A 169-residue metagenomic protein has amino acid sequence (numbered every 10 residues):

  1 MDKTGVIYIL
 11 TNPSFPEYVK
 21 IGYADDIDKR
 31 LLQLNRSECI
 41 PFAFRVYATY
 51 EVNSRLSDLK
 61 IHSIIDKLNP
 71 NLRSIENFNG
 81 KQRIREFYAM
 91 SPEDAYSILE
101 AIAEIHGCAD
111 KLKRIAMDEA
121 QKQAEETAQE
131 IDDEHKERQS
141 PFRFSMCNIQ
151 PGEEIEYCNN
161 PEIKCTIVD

Functional and structural regions predicted by a protein language model:
M1-I149, P161: Non-catalytic accessory segments flanking enzymatic or RNA/DNA-binding domains
I163-D169: Short beta-strand-centered aromatic/proline hotspots
